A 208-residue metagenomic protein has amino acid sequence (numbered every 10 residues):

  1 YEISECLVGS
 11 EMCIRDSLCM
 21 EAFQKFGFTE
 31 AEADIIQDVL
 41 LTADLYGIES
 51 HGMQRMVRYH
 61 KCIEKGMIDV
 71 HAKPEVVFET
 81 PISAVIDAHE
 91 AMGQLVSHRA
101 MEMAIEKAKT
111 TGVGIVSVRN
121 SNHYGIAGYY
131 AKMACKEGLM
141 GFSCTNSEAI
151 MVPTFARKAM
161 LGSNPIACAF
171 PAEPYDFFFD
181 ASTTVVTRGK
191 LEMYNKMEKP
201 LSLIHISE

Functional and structural regions predicted by a protein language model:
Y1-G9, I14, I204-E208: Single conserved hydrophobic/aromatic residue that forms the stacking wall/gate of nucleotide- or nucleobase-binding
S10, R15-F26: Generic N-terminal amphipathic, Lys/Arg-enriched alpha-helix
Q24-G27, L45-E49: N-terminal and secondary-structure boundary signal
E30-L41: Short, well-structured alpha-helical segments
V39, Y46-G52, V77, P81-V85 (+1 more regions): Charged, flexible cofactor/metal-binding loops and thiol motifs
Q54-M103: Active-site cofactor/substrate anionic-group-binding motifs, chiefly glycine- and Lys/Arg-rich phosphate-binding loops
V85-F170: A generic, well-ordered mixed alpha/beta core segment in the N-terminal half of proteins
M151-L203, S207: Phosphate/diphosphate-binding glycine-rich loops and adjacent basic-rich segments that engage nucleotide
